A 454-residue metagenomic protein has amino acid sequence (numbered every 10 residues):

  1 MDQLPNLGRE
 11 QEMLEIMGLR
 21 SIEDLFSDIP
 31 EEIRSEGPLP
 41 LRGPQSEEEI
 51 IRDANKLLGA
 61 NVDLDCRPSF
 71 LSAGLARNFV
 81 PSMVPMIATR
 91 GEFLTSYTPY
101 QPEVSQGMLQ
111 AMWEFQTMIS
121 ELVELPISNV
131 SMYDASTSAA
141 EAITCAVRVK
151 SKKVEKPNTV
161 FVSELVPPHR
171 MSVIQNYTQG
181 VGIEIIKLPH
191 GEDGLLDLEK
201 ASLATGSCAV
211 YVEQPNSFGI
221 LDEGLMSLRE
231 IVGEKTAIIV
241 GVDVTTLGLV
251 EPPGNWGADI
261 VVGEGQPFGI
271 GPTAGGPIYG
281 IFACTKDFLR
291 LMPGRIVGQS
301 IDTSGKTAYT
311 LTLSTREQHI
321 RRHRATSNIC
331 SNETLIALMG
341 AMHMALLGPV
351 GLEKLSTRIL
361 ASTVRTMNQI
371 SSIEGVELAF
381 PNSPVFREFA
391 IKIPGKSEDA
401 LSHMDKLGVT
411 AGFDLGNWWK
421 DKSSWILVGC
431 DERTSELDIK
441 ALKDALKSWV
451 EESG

Functional and structural regions predicted by a protein language model:
M1, T137-A308, E398-K406, G416 (+3 more regions): Conserved PLP-enzyme active-site core in the AAT-like
M1-E36: Compact, charge-rich alpha-helical regulatory domains located at protein termini
Q3, E15, P40-P44, P102-S105 (+16 more regions): Hydrophobic alpha-helical scaffolding
E31-E114: N-terminal entrance/gating region of PLP-dependent enzymes' catalytic architecture
T89-P102, S120-L125, E155-P157, T178-G180 (+5 more regions): Gly-rich Lys/Arg/Thr-decorated short loops/hinges at beta-loop-alpha junctions or inter-strand turns that position
Y100-V104, E121-A140: Short loop-beta-helix segment that forms the pyridoxal 5′-phosphate
F268-E374, A379-N382: Active-site C-terminal subdomain of aminotransferase-like
V350-A441: Conserved C-terminal alpha-helix-loop-beta "cap" of PLP-dependent enzymes that closes/shapes the active-site mouth
